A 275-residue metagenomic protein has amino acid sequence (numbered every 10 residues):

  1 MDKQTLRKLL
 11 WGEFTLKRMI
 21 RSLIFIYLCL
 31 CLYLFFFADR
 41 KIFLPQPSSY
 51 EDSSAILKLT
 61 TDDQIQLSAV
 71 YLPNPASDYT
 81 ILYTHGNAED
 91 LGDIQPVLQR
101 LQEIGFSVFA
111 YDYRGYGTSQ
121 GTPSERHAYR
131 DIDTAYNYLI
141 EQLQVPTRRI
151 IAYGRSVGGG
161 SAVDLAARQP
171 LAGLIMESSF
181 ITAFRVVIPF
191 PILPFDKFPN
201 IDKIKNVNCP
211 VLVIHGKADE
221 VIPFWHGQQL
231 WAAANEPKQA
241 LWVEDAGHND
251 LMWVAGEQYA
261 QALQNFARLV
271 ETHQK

Functional and structural regions predicted by a protein language model:
M19-T61: An N-terminal hydrophobic leader/cap segment in hydrolases
Q64-Y138, R148, G160: Membrane-embedded segments
V97, N200, C209, P223-A232: Short alpha-helix in the alpha/beta-hydrolase fold that links the catalytic acid
V145-S156: Alpha/beta-hydrolase fold nucleophile elbow
V207, V213-H215, D219: Short beta-strand/loop motif that positions the catalytic acidic residue of the alpha/beta-hydrolase fold
A218-I222, N249-D250: Acidic catalytic loop of the alpha/beta-hydrolase fold
W231-D250: Catalytic histidine neighborhood in serine/cysteine hydrolases with alpha/beta-hydrolase-type architecture
M252-F266: Post-His helix in hydrolase/transferase enzymes
